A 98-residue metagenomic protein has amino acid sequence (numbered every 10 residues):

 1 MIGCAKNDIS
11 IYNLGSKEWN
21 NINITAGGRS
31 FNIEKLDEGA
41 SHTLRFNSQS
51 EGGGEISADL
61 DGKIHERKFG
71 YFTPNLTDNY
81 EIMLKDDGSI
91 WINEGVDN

Functional and structural regions predicted by a protein language model:
G3-K6: Bacterial signal peptide processing site
I9-S16: Asparagine-centered strand-capping/turn motif at beta-strand->loop junctions
K17-N21: Short acidic/proline- and small/hydrophobic-mixed sequence motifs that coincide with surface turns and coil-to-beta
N23-T25, S57: Beta-strand signatures of extracellular beta-sandwich domains
A26-F31, D61-K63: Change "in extracellular beta-sheet-rich domains … of secreted and cell-surface proteins" to "in beta-sheet-rich domains
G28-S50: Intrinsically disordered, low-complexity Pro/Gly/Ser/Thr-rich segments with frequent PxxP/GP/PP motifs and embedded
E51-G62: A short, solvent-exposed beta-strand micro-motif common in secreted/extracellular proteins
K68-N98: Extracellular beta-sheet/turn segments enriched in Thr/Pro/Gly and aliphatic residues
